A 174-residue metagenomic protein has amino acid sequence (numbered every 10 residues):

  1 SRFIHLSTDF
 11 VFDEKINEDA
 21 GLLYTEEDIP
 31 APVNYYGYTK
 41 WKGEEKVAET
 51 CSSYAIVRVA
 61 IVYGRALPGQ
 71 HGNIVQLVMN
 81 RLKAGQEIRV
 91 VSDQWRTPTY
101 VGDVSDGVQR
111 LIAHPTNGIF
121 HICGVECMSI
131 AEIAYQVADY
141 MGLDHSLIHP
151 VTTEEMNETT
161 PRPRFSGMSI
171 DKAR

Functional and structural regions predicted by a protein language model:
R2, V11-V57, I61-Y63: Catalytic helix-loop patch of NAD(P)-dependent Rossmann-fold dehydrogenases
T8, V59, T153: Active-site loop/turn elements of alpha/beta-hydrolase fold enzymes, especially the short glycine-/histidine-rich
N34, R96-T99, M128, M168: Residue-level signal for the nucleotide or nucleotide-sugar donor/cofactor binding architecture
K46-R96, D103: NAD(P)-dependent short-chain dehydrogenase/reductase
H71-Q76, V101, I130-A134, S166 (+1 more regions): A general structural signal for well-ordered alpha-helical segments in protein cores
S105-G107, H114-F165: Mid/C-terminal beta-alpha module of Rossmann-like enzyme folds, strongest in SDR-family dehydrogenases/epimerases
K172-R174: Short, intrinsically disordered, charge-balanced linker/junction segments flanking boundaries in proteins
